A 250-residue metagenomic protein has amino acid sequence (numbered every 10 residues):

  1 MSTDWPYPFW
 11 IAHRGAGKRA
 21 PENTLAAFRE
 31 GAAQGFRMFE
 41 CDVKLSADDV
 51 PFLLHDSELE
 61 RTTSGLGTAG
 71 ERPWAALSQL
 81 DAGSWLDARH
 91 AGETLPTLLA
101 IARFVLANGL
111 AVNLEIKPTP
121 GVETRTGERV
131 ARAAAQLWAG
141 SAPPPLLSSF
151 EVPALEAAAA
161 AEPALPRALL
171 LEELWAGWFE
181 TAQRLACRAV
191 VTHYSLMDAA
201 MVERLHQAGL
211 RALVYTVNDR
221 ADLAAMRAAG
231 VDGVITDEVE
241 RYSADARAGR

Functional and structural regions predicted by a protein language model:
M1-R250: Phosphate-group recognition and catalysis centered on beta-loop-alpha active-site segments
